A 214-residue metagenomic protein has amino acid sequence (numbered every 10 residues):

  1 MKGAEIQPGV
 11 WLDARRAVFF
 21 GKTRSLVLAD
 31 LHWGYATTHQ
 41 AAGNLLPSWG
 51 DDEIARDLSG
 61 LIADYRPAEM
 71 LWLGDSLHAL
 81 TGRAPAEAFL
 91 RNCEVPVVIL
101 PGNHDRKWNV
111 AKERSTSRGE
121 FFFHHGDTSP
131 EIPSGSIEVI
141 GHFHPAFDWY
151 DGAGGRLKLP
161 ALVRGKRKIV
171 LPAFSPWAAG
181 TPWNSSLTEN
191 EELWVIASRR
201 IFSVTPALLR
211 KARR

Functional and structural regions predicted by a protein language model:
M1-L73, L77-R214: Extended recognition/assembly regions associated with phosphoester-bond processing machinery
